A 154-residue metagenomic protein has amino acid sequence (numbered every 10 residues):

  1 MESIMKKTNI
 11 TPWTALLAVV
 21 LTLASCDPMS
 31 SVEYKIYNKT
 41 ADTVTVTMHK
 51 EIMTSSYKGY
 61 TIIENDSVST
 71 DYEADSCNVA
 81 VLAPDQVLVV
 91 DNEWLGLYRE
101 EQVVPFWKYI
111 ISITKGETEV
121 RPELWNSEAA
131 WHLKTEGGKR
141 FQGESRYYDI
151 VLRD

Functional and structural regions predicted by a protein language model:
M1-C26: Sec-dependent bacterial lipoprotein signal peptides
C26-K35, T47-D154: Intrinsically disordered, low-complexity segments enriched in small/polar residues
A41-V46: Short acidic/proline- and small/hydrophobic-mixed sequence motifs that coincide with surface turns and coil-to-beta
